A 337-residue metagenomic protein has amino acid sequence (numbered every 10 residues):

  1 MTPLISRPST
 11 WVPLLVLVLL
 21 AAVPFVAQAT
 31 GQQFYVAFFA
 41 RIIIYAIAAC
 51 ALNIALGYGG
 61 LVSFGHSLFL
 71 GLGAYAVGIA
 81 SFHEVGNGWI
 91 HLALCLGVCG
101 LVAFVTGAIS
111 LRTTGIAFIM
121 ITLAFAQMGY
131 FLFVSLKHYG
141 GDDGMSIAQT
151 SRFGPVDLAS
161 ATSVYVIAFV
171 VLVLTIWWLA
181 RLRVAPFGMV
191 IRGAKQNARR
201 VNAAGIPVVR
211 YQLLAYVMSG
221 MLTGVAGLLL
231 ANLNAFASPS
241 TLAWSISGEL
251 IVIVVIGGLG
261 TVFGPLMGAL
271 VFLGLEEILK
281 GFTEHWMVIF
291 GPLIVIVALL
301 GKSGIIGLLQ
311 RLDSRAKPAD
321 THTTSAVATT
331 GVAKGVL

Functional and structural regions predicted by a protein language model:
M1-L337: Transmembrane alpha-helices and adjacent helix-loop boundaries
